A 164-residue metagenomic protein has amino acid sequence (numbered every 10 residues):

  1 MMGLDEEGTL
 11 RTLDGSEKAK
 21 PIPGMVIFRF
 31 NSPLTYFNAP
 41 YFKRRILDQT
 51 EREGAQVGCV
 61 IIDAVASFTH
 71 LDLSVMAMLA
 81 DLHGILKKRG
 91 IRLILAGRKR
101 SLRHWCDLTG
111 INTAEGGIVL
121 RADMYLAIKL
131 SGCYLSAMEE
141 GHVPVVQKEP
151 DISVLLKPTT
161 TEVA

Functional and structural regions predicted by a protein language model:
M1-T109, A114, H142, V154 (+1 more regions): The feature marks cytosolic C-terminal regulatory regions of anion transporters and related permeases
A55-G58, K87-R92, R121-M124, C133-Y134 (+1 more regions): Short, surface-exposed, polar/charged, turn-prone segments marking secondary-structure boundaries
G84, I111, K129-E139: Non-catalytic alpha-helical coupling and interface elements of nucleotide-dependent molecular machines and regulators
A114-L130: Short acidic-hydrophobic, aromatic-tinged amphipathic segments that line or gate anion-handling sites
C133-A164: Intrinsically disordered or compositionally simple regulatory linkers and C-terminal tails in signal-transduction
